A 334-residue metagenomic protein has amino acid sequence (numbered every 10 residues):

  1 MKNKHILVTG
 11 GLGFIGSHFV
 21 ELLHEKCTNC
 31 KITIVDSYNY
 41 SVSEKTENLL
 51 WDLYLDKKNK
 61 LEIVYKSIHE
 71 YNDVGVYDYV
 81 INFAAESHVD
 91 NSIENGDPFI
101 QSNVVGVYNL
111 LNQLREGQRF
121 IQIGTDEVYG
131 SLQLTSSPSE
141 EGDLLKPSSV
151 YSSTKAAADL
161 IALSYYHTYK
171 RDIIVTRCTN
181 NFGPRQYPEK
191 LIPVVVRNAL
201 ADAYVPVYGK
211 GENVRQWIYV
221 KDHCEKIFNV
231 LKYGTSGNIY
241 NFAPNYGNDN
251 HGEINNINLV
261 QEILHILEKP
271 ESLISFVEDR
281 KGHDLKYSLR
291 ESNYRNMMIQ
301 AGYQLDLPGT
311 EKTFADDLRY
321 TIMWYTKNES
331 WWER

Functional and structural regions predicted by a protein language model:
M1-N181, Y287, Y320-N328, R334: N-terminal Rossmann-like NAD(P)+-binding domain of SDR-like oxidoreductases, especially those catalyzing
F14, S149, G183, K190 (+3 more regions): Amphipathic alpha-helical recognition patches that constitute DNA-binding helices
S17-E21, V42, E62, S67 (+3 more regions): C-terminal substrate-binding subdomain of Rossmann-fold SDR/epimerase-dehydratase oxidoreductases
V89, V107, C178, I192 (+3 more regions): Alpha-helical structural signal
V128, N181-G183, H223, G247: Conserved sequence/active-site signature of Rossmann-fold short-chain dehydrogenase/reductase
D143, P147-T154, P184, P188-I192 (+1 more regions): The catalytic Tyr-centered alpha-helix of NAD(P)H-dependent dehydrogenases
A157, I161-Y165, V195, L259 (+1 more regions): Hydrophobic alpha-helix immediately C-terminal to the catalytic Tyr-X-X-X-Lys motif of short-chain
